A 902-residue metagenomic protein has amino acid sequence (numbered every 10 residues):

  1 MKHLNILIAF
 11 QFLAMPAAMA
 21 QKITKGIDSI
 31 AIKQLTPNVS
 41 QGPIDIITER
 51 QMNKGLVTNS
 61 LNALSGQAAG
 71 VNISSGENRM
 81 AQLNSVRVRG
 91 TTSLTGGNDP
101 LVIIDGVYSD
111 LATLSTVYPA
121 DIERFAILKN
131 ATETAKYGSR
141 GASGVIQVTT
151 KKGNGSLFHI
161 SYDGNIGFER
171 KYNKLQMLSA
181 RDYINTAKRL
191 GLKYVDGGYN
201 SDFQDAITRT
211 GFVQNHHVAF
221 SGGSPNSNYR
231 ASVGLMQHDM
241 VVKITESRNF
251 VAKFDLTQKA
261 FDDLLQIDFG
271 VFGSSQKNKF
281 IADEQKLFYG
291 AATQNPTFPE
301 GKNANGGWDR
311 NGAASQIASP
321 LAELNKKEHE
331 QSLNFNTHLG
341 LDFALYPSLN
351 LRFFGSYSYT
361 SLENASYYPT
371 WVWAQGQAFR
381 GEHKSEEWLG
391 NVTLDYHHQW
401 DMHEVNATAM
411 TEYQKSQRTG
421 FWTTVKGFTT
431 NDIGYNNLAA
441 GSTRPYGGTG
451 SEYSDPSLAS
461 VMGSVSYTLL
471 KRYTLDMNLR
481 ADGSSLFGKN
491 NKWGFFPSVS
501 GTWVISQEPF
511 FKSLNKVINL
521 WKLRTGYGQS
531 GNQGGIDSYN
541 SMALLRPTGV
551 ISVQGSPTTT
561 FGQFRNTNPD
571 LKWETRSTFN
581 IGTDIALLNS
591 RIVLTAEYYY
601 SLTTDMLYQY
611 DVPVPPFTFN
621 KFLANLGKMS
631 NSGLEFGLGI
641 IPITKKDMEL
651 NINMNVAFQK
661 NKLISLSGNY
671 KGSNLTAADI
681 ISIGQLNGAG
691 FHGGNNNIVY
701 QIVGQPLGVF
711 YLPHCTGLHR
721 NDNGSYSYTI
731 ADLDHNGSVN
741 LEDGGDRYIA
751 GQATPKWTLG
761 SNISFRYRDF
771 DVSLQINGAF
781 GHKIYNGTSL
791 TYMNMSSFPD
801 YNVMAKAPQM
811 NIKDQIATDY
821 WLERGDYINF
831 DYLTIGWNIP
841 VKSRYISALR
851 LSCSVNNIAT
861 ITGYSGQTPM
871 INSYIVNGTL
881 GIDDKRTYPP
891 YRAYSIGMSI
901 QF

Functional and structural regions predicted by a protein language model:
M1-A260, L265-S274, D309, N334-N336 (+9 more regions): Short, small/polar-rich motifs associated with maturation and membrane association, primarily at protein termini
Q51, Q237-V241, G483-S485, P642-T644 (+2 more regions): A generic structural motif
D99, G211-Q214, N249, D255-F261 (+8 more regions): Extracellular/periplasmic, surface-exposed regions of secreted and cell-surface proteins
V102, Y467, V709, L733 (+1 more regions): Short aromatic-centered micro-motifs
S161-D196, T424, A624, I643-G751 (+2 more regions): Conserved small-residue
Q176-S179, Y368-P369, T424-G427, N669 (+2 more regions): Short Gly/aromatic-enriched secondary-structure transition segments
Y608-V612, V739-L741, M793: Conserved active-site-proximal loop/helix segments of enzymes involved in bacterial cell-wall and related
G737-S738, D771-F830: C-terminal beta-barrel architecture of Gram-negative outer-membrane proteins
